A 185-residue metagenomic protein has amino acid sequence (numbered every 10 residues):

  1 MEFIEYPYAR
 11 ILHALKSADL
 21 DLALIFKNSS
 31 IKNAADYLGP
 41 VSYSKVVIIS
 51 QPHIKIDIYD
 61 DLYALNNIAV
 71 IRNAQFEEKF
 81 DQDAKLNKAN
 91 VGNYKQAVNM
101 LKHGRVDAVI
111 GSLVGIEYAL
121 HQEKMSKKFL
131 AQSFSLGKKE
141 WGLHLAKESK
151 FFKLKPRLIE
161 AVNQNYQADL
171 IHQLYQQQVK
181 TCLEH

Functional and structural regions predicted by a protein language model:
M1-A34, A69, N90, Q178: Extracytoplasmic small-molecule ligand-binding "clamshell" domains of the periplasmic binding protein/Venus flytrap
M1-I4, D81-G92, K127-F129: A local structural motif
I4, A9-L20, K95-G115, Q122-E123: Short helices/loops that flank or line small-molecule/ion binding pockets
L24-A34, D107-K128, S133-G137: A ligand-binding cleft/hinge motif common to bilobed small-molecule-binding domains
Y43-V46, H121, M125-E160, C182-H185: Periplasmic-binding protein-like
S50-I68: Flexible hinge/capping segments at coil-to-helix
A64-N66, A74, L143-Q178, C182: Extended ligand-binding regions for polar small-molecule ligands
I68-D83, L113: Secondary-structure junction motif
